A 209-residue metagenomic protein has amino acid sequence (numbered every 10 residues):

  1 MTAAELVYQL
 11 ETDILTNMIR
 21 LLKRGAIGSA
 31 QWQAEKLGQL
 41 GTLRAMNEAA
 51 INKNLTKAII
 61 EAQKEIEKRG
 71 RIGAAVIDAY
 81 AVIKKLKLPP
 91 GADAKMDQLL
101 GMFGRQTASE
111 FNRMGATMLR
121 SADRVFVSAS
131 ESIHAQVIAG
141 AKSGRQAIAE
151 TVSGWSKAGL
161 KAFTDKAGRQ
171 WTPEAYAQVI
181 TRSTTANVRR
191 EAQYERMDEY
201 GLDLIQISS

Functional and structural regions predicted by a protein language model:
M1-A167: N-terminal leader/targeting and assembly helices and adjacent pre-domain segments
G154-K157, K161-S209: Acidic, glycine-rich two-metal-ion catalytic cores of nucleic acid-processing enzymes
